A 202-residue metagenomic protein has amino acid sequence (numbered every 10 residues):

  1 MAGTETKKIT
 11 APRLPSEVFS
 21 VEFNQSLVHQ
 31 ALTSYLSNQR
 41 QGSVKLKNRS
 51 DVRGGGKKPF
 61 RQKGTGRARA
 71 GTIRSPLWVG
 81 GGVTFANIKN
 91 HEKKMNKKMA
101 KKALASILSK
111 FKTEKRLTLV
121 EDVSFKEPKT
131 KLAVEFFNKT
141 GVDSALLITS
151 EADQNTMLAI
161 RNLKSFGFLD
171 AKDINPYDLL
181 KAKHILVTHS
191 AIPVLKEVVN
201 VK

Functional and structural regions predicted by a protein language model:
M1-Q41, N87-K202: Extended polybasic, low-complexity segments that bind anionic RNA or targeting/receptor surfaces
S26-K63: A short, flexible low-complexity segment enriched in Lys/Arg and Gly/Pro that occurs in N-terminal basic tails
D51-A86: Glycine/serine-rich anion-binding loops at beta->alpha junctions that coordinate negatively charged ligand groups
